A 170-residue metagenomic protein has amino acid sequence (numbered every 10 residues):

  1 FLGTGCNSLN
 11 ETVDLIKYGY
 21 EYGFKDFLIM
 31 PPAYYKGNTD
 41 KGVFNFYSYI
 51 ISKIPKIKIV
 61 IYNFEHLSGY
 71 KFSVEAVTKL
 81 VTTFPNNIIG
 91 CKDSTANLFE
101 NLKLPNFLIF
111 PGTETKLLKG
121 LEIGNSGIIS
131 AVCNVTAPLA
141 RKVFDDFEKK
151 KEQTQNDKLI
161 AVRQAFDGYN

Functional and structural regions predicted by a protein language model:
F1-G69, V77: Active-site beta->alpha loop and helix N-cap motifs at the rims of alpha/beta catalytic domains
Y49-I57, F64-D167: Catalytic alpha/beta core domains of metabolic enzymes, predominantly
